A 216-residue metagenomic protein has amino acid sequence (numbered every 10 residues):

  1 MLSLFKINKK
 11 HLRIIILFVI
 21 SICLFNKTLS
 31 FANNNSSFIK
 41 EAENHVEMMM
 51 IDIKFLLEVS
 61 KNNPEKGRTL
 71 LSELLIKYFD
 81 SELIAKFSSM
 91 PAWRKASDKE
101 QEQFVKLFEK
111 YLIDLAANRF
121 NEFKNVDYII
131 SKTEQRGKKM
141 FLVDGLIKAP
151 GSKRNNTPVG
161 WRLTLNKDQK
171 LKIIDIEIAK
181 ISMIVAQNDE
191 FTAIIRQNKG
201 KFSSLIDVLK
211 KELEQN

Functional and structural regions predicted by a protein language model:
S3-I16: Bacterial N-terminal signal peptides that target proteins for export
I15-K27: Bacterial N-terminal signal peptides
S30-A32: Boundary at the C-terminal end of the N-terminal hydrophobic targeting segment
N35-A116: Early exported N-terminus immediately downstream of N-terminal targeting peptides
W93, K110-Y111, A149-P150, K180-M183: Solvent-exposed loop/turn segments at secondary-structure junctions within structured extracellular/periplasmic domains
D114-G160, V208, E212-N216: Surface-exposed, charged secondary-structure patches
P158-V185: Short beta-strand edge/turn micro-motifs at domain boundaries
D175-N216: Low-complexity, intrinsically disordered terminal/linker segments enriched in charged and Gly/Pro repeats
